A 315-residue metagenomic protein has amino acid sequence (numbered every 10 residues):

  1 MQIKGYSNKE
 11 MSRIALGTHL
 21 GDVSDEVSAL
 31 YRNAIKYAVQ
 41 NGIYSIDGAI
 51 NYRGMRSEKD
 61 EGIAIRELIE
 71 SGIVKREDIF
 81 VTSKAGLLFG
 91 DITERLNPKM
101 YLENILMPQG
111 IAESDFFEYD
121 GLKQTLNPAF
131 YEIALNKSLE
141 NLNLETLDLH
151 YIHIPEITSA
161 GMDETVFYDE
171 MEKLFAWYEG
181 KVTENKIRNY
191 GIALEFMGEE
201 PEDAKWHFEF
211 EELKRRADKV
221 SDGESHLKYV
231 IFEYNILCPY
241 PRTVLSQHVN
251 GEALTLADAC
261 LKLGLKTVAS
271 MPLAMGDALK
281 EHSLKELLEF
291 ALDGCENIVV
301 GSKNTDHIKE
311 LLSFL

Functional and structural regions predicted by a protein language model:
M1-G17, R76: N-terminal amphipathic alpha-helix/helix-capping segment at the start of soluble metabolic enzymes
I14, N33-G42: A short, Lys/Arg-enriched amphipathic alpha-helix followed by its capping loop at the start of a domain
T18, D25-L30, A34-I35, I50-G54 (+3 more regions): Beta/alpha (TIM)-barrel catalytic core signal, keyed to glycine-rich beta->alpha loops juxtaposed to Asp/Glu that bind
Y31-R32, G54-T82, Y168-W177: Aromatic-lined substrate-binding rim segments of carbohydrate-active enzymes
E67-E77, L142, V182-K186, V220-S225: Short helix-capping segments at alpha-helix termini
I79, S83-M100: Short, solvent-exposed beta-strand-terminating loops
E94-A129: Active-site-adjacent "subsite" loops/lids of carbohydrate-active enzymes
K123-T146: An active-site-proximal structural segment forming one wall of the substrate-binding cleft that immediately precedes
